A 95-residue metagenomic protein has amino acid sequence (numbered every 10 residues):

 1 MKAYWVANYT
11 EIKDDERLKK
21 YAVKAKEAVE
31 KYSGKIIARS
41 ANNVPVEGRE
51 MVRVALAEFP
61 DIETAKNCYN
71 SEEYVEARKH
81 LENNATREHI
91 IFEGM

Functional and structural regions predicted by a protein language model:
M1-R53, F59-N70, E93-M95: Short S/T/G/P-rich N-terminal loop/turn motif that feeds into the first structured element of a domain
A65-I90: C-terminal structural segments of small proteins and small subunits
